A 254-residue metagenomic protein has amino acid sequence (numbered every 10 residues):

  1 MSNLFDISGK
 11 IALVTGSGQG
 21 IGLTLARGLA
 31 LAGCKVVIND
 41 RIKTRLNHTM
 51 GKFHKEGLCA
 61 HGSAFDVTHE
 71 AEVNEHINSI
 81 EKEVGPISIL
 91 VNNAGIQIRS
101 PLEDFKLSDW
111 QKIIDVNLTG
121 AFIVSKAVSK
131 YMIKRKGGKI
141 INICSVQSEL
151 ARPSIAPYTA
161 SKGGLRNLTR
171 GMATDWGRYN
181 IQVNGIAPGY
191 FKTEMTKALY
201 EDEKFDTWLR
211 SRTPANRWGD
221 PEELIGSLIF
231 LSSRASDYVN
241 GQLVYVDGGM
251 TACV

Functional and structural regions predicted by a protein language model:
S2-L4, L150, I229, N240-V254: Short C-terminal tail/terminal secondary-structure segment of NAD(P)H-dependent dehydrogenase/reductase domains
I11, G18-G20: Conserved glycine-rich cofactor-binding loop
P101-L102, D109-I114, L209: Substrate-binding pocket helix/loop in short-chain dehydrogenase/reductase
E103, L150-A156, R178-Y179, N216 (+1 more regions): Active-site loop immediately N-terminal to the catalytic Tyr-X3-Lys motif of short-chain dehydrogenase/reductase
S125, S161, T169: Active-site helix of classical SDR
K130, T174-R178, D237: Alpha-helical segment proximal to the catalytic Tyr-Lys
S145: Residue(s) in the substrate-gating loop at a strand-loop-helix junction that position the organic substrate next
